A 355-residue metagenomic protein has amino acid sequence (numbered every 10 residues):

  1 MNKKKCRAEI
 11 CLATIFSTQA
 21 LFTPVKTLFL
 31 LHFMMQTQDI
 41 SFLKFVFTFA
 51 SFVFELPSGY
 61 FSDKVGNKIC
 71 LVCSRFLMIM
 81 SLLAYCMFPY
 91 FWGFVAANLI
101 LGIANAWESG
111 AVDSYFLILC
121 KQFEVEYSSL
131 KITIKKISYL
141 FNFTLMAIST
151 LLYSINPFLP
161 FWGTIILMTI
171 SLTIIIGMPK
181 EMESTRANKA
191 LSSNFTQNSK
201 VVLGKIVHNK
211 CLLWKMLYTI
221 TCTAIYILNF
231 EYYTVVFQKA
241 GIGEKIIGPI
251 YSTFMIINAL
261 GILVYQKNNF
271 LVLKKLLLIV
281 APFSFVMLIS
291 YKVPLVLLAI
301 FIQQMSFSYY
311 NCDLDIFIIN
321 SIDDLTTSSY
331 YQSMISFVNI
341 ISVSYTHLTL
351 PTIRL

Functional and structural regions predicted by a protein language model:
M1-N2, E181-W214: Juxtamembrane intracellular "pre-TM" segments in multi-pass secondary transporters
N2-F52, C211-I250: Helix-loop boundary and gating motifs at the non-cytosolic
S51-V53, P249-N268: Transmembrane alpha-helices of Major Facilitator/SLC transporters
C70-L83, K274-M287: Structural signature of the two symmetry-related core transmembrane helices
G93-E108, L297-Y310: Hydrophobic core of transmembrane alpha-helices in multi-pass small-molecule transporters, especially MFS/SLC-type
L101-S138: Cytoplasmic helix-loop-helix junction between adjacent transmembrane helices in 12-TM secondary transporters
P160-I176: Symmetry-related core transmembrane helices of the 12-TM Major Facilitator Superfamily/SLC fold
T346-T352: Conserved small/polar residues in nucleotide/adenosyl-binding loops
